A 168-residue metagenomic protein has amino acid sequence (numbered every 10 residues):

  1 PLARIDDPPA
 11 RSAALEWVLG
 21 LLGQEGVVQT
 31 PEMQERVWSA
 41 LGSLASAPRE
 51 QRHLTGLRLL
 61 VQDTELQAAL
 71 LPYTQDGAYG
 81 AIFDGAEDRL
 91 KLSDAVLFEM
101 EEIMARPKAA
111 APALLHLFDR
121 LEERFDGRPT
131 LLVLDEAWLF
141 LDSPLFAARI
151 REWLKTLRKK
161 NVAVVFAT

Functional and structural regions predicted by a protein language model:
P1-V162, F166: P-loop NTPase motor domains
